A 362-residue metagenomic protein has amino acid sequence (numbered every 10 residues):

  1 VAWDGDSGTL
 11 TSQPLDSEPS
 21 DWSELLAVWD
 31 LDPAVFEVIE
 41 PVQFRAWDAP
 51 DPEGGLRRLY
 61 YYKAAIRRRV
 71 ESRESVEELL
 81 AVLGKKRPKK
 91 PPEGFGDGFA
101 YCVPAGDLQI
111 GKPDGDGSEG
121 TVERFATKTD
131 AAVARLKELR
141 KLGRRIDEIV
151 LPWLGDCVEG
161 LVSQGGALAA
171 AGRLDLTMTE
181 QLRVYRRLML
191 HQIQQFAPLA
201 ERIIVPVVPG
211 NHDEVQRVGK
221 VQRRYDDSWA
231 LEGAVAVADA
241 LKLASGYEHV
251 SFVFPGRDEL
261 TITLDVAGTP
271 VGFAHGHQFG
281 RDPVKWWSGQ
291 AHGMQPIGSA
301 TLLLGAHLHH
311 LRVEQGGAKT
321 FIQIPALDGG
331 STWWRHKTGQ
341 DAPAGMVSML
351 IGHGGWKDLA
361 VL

Functional and structural regions predicted by a protein language model:
V1-P104, Q109-E123, K141-I146: Acidic, histidine-bearing metal-coordination/catalytic regions of metal-dependent phosphoesterases
S23, A197, R223-D258, D265-V361: Conserved beta-sheet core of the metallophosphoesterase superfamily
A64, V205, I262-L264, M349: Generic detection of short hydrophobic beta-strand segments and adjacent strand-loop junctions
F95-A105, S118-V237: Core catalytic region of metal-dependent phosphoesterases/phosphodiesterases, especially metallo-beta-lactamase-like
G106-L108, G155-C157, P209-D213, G276-Q278 (+2 more regions): Active-site metal-binding loops of divalent metal-dependent hydrolases
G111-G115, L161-V162, T332: A generic structural signal for short coil/turn motifs at secondary-structure boundaries
I203-N211, V250-L260: Acidic carboxylate-rich catalytic motifs and surrounding loops in phosphoryl-/glycosyl-chemistry enzymes
